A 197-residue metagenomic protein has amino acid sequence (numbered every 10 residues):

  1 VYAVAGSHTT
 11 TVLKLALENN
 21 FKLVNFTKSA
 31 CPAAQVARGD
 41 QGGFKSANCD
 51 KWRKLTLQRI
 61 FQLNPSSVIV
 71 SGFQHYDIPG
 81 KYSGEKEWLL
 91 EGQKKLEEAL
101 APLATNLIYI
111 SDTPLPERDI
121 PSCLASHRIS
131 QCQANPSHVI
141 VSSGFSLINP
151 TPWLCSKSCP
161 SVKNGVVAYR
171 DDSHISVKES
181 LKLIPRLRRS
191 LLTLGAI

Functional and structural regions predicted by a protein language model:
V1-I197: Extracellular glycan-modifying ectodomains
